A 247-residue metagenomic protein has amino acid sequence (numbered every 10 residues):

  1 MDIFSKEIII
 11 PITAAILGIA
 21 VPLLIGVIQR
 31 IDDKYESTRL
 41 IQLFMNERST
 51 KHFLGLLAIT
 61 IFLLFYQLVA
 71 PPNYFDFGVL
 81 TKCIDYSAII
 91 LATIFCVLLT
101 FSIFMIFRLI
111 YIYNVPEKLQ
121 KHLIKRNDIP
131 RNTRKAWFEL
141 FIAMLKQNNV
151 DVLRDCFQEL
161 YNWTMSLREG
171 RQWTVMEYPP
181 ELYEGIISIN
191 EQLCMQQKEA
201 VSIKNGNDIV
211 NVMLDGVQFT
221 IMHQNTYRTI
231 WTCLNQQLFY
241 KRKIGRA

Functional and structural regions predicted by a protein language model:
M1-I8, I12, K82-A92: Membrane-water interface of alpha-helical transmembrane segments
D2-N73, V97-I110: Transmembrane alpha-helix detector for multi-pass membrane proteins
Q42, N73-R246: Binding/recognition "hotspot" determinant
